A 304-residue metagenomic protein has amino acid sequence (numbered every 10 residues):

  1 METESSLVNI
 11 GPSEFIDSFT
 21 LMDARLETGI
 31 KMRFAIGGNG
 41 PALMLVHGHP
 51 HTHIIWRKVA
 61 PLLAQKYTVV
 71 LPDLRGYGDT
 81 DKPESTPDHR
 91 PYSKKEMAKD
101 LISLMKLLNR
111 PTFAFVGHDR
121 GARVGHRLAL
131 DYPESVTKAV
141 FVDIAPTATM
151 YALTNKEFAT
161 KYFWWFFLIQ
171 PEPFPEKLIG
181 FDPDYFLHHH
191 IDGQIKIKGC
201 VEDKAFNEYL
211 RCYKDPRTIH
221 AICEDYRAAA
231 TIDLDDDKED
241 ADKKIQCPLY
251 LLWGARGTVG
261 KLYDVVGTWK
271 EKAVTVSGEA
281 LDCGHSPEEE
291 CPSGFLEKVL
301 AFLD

Functional and structural regions predicted by a protein language model:
E2-R25, M32-A35, N39-A42, V70 (+4 more regions): Flexible "cap/lid" subdomain of the alpha/beta-hydrolase fold that forms the substrate-access gate
G40, G48-H51: Active-site glycine-rich loops that stabilize anionic/oxyanionic intermediates across multiple enzyme folds
L45-G48, L71: Structural cue for short, hydrophobic secondary-structure segments
P50-K58, V69: Serine-hydrolase catalytic-loop signature spanning alpha/beta hydrolases and amidase-signature enzymes
I54-R57, H220, E297: Alpha-helical elements of the RecA-like P-loop NTPase motor core of helicases
K58-Y67, L107: A short, Lys/Arg-enriched amphipathic alpha-helix followed by its capping loop at the start of a domain
C283-L296: Catalytic histidine-centered segment of alpha/beta-hydrolase-like enzymes
